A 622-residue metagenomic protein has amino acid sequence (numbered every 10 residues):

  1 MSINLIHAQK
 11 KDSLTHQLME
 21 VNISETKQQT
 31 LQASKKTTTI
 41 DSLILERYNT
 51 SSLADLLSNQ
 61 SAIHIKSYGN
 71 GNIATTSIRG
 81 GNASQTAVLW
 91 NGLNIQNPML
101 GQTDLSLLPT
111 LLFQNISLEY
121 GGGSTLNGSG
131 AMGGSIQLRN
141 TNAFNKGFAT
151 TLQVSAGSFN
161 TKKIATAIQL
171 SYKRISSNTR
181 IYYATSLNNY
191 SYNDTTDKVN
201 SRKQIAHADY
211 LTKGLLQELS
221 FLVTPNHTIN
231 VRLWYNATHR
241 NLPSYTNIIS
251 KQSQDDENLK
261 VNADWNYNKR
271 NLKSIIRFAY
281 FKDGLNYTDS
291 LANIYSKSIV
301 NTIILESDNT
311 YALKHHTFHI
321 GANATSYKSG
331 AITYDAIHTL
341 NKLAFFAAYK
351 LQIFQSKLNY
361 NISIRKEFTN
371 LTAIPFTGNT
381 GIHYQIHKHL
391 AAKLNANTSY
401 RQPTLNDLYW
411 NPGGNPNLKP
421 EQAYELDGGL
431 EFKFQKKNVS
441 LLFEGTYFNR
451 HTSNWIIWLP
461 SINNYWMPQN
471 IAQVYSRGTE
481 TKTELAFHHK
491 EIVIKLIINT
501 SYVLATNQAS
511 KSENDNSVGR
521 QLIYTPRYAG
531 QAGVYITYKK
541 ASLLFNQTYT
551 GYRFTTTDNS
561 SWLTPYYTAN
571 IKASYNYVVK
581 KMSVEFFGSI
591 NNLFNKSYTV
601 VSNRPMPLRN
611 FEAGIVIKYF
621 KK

Functional and structural regions predicted by a protein language model:
Q9-E46, A83: Short, acidic, small-residue-rich periplasmic hinge/interaction motif at the N-terminus of Gram-negative outer-membrane
A54-N97: Extracytoplasmic beta-strand/coil segments of soluble accessory domains associated with Gram-negative outer-membrane
L93-G121: Short acidic/polar hinge/loop motifs at secondary-structure boundaries that mediate gating or recognition
M99, L112-Q114, T125-Y192, D209-K213: Outer-membrane beta-barrel translocator/receptor signature
S186-N193, S201-G214, L222-T302, I337: Flexible loop and strand-edge segments within Gram-negative outer membrane beta-barrel domains
N189-S191, S453, Y549-T555, S574-K622: C-terminal beta-signal and adjacent terminal beta-strands/loops of Gram-negative outer-membrane beta-barrel proteins
N247-N268, A391, N395-T452, L459-H489 (+1 more regions): Outer-membrane beta-barrel signature, preferentially recognizing the C-terminal barrel domain of Gram-negative
I353-Q355, F448-H451, N470-R553: Gram-negative outer-membrane beta-barrel transporters
